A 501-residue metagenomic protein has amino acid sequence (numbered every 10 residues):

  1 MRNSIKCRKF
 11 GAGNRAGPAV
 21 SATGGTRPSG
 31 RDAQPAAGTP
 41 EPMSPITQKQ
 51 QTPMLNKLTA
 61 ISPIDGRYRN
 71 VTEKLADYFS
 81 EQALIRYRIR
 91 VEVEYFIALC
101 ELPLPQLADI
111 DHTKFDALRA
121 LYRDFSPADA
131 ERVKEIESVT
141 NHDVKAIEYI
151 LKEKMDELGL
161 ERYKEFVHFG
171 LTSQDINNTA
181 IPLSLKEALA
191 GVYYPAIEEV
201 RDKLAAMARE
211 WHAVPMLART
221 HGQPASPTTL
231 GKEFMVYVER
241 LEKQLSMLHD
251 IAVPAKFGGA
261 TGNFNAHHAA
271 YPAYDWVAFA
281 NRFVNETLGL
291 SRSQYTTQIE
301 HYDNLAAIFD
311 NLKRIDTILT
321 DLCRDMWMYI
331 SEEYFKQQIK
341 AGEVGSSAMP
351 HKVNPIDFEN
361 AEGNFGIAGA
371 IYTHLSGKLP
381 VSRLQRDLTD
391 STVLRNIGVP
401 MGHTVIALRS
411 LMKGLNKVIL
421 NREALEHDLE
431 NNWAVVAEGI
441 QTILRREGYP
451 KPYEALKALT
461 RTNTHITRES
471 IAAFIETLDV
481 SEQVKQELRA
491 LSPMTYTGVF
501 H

Functional and structural regions predicted by a protein language model:
K9, V20, T39, P45-I46: Short, positively charged and aromatic/hydrophobic N-terminal segments
Q34, Q48-Q51: Low-complexity, intrinsically disordered or signal/transmembrane-proximal segments
P53-H267, Y271-R282, G345, F358-N360 (+5 more regions): A helix-coil-helix interface module used to build multimeric assemblies and to scaffold catalytic/cofactor sites
Y274-Q298, Y302: Active-site-adjacent "gating/activation" loops or surface patches in catalytic cores
E300-Y334, Q338, E343-P400: A conserved active-site cap/scaffold subdomain adjacent to cofactor or substrate pockets
N360, N364-K451, A455: Long, amphipathic alpha-helical stalk/connector segments used for oligomerization, subunit docking, or mechanical
